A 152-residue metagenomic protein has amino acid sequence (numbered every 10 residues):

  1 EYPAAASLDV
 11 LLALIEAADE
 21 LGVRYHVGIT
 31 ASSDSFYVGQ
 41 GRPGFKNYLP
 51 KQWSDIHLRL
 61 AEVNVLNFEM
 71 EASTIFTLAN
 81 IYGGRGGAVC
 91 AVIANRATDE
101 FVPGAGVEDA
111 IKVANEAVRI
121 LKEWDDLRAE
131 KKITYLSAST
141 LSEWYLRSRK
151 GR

Functional and structural regions predicted by a protein language model:
E1-R152: Accessory terminal and edge-of-domain segments that mediate assembly/interaction and cofactor placement around
